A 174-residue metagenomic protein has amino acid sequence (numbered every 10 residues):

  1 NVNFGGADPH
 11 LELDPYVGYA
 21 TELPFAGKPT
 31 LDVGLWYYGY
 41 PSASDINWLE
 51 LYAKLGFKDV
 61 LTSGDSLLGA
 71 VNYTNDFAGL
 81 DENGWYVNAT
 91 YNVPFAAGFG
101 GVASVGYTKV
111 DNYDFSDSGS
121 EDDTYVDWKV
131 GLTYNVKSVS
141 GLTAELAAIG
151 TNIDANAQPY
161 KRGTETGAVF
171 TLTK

Functional and structural regions predicted by a protein language model:
N1-I46, G119-D122: Surface-exposed loop and membrane-interface regions of Gram-negative outer-membrane beta-barrel proteins
N1-N3, T21, L35-P41, F57-D59 (+6 more regions): Transmembrane beta-strands of outer-membrane beta-barrel pores
F4-G6, N112-D122, N156-K161: Flexible, solvent-exposed loop segments that connect beta-strands
G5-A7, E22-T30, A43-D45, K58-S66 (+2 more regions): Short loop/turn motifs that connect adjacent beta-strands in outer-membrane beta-barrel proteins
P9-L13, P29, D45-L51, D81-V87 (+2 more regions): Residues that define the transmembrane beta-barrel architecture of outer-membrane proteins
P15, P29-V33, L51, D65-G69 (+5 more regions): Transmembrane beta-strands of outer-membrane beta-barrel proteins
I46-D123: Detector for outer-membrane/organellar transmembrane beta-barrel domains, recognizing the amphipathic beta-strand
V130, Y134-V136, R162-K174: Outer-membrane beta-barrel "beta-signal"
